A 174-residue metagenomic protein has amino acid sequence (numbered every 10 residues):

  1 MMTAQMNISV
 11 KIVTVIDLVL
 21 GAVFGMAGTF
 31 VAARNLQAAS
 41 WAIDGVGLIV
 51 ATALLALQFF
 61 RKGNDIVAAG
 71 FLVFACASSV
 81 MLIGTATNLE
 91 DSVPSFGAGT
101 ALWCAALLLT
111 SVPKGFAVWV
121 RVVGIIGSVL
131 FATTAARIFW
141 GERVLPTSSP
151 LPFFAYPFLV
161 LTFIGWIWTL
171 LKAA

Functional and structural regions predicted by a protein language model:
T3-A174: Hydrophobic, aromatic-enriched alpha-helical segments typical of multi-pass transmembrane helices
